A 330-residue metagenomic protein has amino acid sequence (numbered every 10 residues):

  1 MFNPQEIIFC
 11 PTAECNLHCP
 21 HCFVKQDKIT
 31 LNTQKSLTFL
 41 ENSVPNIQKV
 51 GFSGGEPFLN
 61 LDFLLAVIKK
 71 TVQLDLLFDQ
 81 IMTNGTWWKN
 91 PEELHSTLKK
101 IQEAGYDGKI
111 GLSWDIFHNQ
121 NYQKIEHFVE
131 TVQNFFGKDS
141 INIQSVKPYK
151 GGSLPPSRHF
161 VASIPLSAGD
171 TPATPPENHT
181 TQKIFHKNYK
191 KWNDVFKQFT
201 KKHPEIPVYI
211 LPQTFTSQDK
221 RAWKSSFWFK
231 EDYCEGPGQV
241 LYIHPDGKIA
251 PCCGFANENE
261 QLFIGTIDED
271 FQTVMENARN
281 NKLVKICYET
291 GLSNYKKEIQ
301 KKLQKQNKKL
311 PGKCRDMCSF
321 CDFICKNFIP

Functional and structural regions predicted by a protein language model:
M1-Q34, C253: Canonical Radical SAM [4Fe-4S] cluster-binding loop centered on the CxxxCxxC motif and its immediate flanking residues
F9, A13-N16, W228, K308 (+1 more regions): Processing junctions and N-termini across compartments
C15, C19-C22, C234, C252 (+2 more regions): Short cysteine clusters
N16, P57, W87, D115-H118 (+4 more regions): Short, solvent-exposed loop/turn segments at secondary-structure junctions
H21, K25-K28, Y233, V240 (+2 more regions): Secreted/processed peptides and extracellular or luminal domains of membrane proteins
T33-G54, N60-P172: Radical SAM/AdoMet-radical enzyme domain recognition
K138-N257, Y295-L303: A C-terminal junction/extension of Radical SAM enzymes
K248, G254-P330: Flexible mid-to-C-terminal extensions adjoining Fe-S/redox cofactors in radical SAM and related proteins
